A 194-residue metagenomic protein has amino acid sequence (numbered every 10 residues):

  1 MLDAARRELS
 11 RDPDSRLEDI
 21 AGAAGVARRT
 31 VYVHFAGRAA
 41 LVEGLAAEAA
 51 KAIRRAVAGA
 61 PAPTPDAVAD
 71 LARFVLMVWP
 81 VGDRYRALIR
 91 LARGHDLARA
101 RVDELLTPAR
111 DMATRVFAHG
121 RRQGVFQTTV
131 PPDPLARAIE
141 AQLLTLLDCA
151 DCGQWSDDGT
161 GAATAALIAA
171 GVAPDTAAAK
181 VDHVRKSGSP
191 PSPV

Functional and structural regions predicted by a protein language model:
M1-A5, I20, L45-I53, A113: Generic hydrophobic, amphipathic alpha-helix propensity
L2, A72, R110, T114 (+4 more regions): An amphipathic alpha-helix signature
A4-E8, V81: Short amphipathic alpha-helical elements of helix-turn-helix/winged-helix folds
R11-A40, G44: Helix-turn-helix
G44, K51, R55-Y85, A98-R101: Hydrophobic alpha-helical connector segments
E48, M77, A98-V125, V130-D148: Amphipathic alpha-helical packing segments from all-alpha helical-bundle domains
R90-R99, D182-H183: Short linear capping/connector segments at secondary-structure termini
R115-R122, D148, C152-V194: C-terminal peripheral helix-coil segments that are non-catalytic and often amphipathic
